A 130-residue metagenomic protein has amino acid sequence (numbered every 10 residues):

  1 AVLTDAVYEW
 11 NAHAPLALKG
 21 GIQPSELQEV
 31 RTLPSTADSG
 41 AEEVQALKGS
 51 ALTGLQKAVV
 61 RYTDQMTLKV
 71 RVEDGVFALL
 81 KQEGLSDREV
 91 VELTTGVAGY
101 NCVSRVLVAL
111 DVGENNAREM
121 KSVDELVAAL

Functional and structural regions predicted by a protein language model:
A1-L130: Hydrophobic alpha-helical segments
